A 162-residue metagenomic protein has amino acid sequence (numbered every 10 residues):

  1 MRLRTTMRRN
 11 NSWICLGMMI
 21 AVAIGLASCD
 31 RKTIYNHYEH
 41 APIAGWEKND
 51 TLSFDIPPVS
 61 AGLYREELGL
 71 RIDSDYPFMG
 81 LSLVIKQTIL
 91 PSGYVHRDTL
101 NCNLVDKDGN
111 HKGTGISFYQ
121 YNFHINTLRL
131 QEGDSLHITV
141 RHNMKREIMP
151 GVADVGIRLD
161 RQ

Functional and structural regions predicted by a protein language model:
R2-G17: Bacterial N-terminal signal peptides that target proteins for export
I24-S28: C-terminal motif of bacterial Sec signal peptides marking the signal peptidase cleavage site
D30-K32: Bacterial signal peptide processing site
D50-G80: Post-signal-peptide N-terminal segment of Sec-exported extracytoplasmic proteins
S60-L68, L128-M144: Noncatalytic modules at the cell exterior or secretory-pathway interfaces, chiefly beta-strand-rich lectin/adhesion
I72-D75, Q120-F123, H142-V152: Short acidic/polar inter-strand loop motif in beta-rich domains
P77-V84, G151-A153: Short coil-to-beta strand junction motifs in C2/discoidin
T99-R129: An anionic, turn-rich surface loop/hairpin at beta-sheet edges that serves as a generic interaction/coordination patch
